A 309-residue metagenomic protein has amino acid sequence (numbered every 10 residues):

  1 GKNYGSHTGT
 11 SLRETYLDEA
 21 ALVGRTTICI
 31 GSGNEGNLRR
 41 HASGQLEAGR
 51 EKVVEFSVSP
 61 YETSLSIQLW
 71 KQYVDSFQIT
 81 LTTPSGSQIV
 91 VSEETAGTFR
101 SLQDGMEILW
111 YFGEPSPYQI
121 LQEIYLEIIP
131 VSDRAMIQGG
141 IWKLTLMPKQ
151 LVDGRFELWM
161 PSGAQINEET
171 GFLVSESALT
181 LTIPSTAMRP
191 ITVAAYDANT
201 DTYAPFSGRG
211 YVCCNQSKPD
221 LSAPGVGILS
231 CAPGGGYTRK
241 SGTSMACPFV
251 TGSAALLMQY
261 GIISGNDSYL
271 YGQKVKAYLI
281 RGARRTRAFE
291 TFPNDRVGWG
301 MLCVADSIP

Functional and structural regions predicted by a protein language model:
G1-Q45, Y61-I89, E94-A187, T200 (+1 more regions): Substrate-binding/access-modulating region of protease and related hydrolase catalytic domains
V23-R25, R39, E62-L65, V74-F77 (+4 more regions): Subtilisin-like serine protease catalytic core
E47-S59: Non-catalytic, beta-strand-enriched accessory regions in extracellular/secretory proteins and membrane protein
K52-V53, L65-S66, S177-L179, P205-G208: Glycine-rich, charged/polar anion/phosphate-binding loops that engage phosphate groups from diverse ligands
S76-Q78, P84-S85, G225-F292: Hydrolase catalytic cores
S85-E94, A195-P248, D306: Catalytic-core environment of secreted peptidases
A288-P309: C-terminal domain-closing interface element
